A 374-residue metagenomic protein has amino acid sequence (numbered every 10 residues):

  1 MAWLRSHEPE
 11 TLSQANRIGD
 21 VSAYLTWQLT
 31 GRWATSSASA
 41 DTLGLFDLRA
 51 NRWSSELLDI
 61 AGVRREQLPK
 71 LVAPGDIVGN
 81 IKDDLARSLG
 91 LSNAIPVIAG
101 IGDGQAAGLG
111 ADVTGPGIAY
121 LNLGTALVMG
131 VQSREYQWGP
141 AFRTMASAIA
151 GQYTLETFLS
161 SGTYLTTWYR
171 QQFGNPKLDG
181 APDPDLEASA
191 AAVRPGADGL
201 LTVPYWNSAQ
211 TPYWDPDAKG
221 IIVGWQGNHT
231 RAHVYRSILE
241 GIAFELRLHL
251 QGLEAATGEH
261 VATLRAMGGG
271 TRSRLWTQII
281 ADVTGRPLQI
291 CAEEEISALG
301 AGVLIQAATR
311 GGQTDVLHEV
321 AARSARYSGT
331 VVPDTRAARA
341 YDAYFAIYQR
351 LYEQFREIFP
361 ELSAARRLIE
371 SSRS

Functional and structural regions predicted by a protein language model:
A2-A34, G44-G62, D83-M267, T271-S374: Active-site core segments that coordinate phosphate-bearing ligands/cofactors across diverse enzyme families
S36-A40: Nucleotide/phosphate-binding loop and acidic/charged catalytic motifs in nucleotide-binding or -utilizing enzymes
R49, P74-V78: Short beta-strand to alpha-helix junction loop
G62-A73: A conserved helix-loop-beta module that forms one wall/lid of the active-site cleft in ATP-utilizing catalytic domains
